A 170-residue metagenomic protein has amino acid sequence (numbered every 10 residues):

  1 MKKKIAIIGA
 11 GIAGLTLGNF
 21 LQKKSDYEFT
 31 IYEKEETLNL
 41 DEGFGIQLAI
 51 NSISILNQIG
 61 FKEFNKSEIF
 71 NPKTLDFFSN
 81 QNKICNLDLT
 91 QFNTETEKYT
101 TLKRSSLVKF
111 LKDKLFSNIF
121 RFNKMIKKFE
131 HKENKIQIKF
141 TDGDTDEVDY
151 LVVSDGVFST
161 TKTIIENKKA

Functional and structural regions predicted by a protein language model:
M1-A13: Beta1/beta-strand and adjacent pyrophosphate-binding region of the FAD-binding site in flavoprotein oxidoreductases
K3-I5, Q22, A49-A170: Conserved N-terminal helical subregion
I8, Y32-E33, S154-D155: Active-site flanking residues adjacent to catalytic metal/cofactor-binding acidic residues
A10, G45, T100: Charged, low-complexity surface patches
A13, T37, F158: Conserved Rossmann-like nucleotide-cofactor binding loop
T16-L17, T161: Hydrolases whose catalytic domains are alpha/beta-hydrolase-1, hotdog thioesterase, or metallo-beta-lactamase-like
F20-E42: Glycine-rich FAD pyrophosphate-binding loop
T37-I55: Conserved N-terminal glycine-rich FAD pyrophosphate-binding loop of Rossmann-like flavoproteins
